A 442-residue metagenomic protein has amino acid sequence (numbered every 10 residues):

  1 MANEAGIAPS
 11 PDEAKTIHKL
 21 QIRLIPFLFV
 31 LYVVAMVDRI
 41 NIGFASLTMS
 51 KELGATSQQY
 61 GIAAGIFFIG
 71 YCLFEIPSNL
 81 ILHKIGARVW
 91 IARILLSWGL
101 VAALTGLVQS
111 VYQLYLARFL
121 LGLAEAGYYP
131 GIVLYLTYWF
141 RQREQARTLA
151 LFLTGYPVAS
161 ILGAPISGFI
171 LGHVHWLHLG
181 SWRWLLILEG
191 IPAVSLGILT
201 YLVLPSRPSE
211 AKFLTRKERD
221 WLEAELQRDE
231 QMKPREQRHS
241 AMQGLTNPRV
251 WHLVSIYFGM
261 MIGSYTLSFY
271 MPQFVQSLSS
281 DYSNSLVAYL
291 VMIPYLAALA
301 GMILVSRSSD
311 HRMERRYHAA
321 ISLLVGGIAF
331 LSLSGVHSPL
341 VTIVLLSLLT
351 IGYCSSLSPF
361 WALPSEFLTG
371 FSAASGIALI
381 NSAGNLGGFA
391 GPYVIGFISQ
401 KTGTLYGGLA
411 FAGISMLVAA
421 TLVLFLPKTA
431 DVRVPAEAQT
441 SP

Functional and structural regions predicted by a protein language model:
I42-G43, G244-M302, L357, W361: Extracytoplasmic gate region of multi-pass secondary transporters
G54, G86, L107-Q113, A124 (+3 more regions): Helix-breaking motifs and short loop linkers at transmembrane-helix boundaries and internal kinks in secondary membrane
L73-Y112: Conserved MFS/SLC helix-loop-helix module at the cytosolic interface between two early adjacent transmembrane helices
F74-G86, G301-E314: Helix-to-loop junctions at the C-terminal end of transmembrane segments in multipass secondary transporters
H83-L95, D310-L323: Cytoplasmic membrane-interface "Motif A"-like loop-to-helix N-cap segments of 12-TM Major Facilitator Superfamily
A117-T154: Cytoplasmic helix-loop-helix junction between adjacent transmembrane helices in 12-TM secondary transporters
R147-L171, P192-A193, N381-G391: Glycine-rich segments within core transmembrane alpha-helices of 12-TM secondary carriers
M313-L363: C-terminal transmembrane helical hairpin of 12-TM major facilitator-type secondary transporters
